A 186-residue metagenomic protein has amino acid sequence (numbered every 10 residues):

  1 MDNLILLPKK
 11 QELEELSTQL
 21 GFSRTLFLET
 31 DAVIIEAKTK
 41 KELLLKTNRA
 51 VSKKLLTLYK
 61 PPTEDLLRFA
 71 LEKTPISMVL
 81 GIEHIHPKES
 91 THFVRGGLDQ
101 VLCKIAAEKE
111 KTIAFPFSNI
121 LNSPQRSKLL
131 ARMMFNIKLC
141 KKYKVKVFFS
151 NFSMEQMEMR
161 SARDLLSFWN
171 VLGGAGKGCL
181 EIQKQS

Functional and structural regions predicted by a protein language model:
M1-L26, V33-I34, K38, E42-K53 (+1 more regions): Charged catalytic cores and adjacent phosphate/nucleic-acid-binding surfaces used for phosphate/nucleic-acid chemistry
E29-A32, T57-K60: Nucleotide/pyrophosphate-binding catalytic subdomain
P62-D65: Short, flexible beta-strand-to-coil junctions
